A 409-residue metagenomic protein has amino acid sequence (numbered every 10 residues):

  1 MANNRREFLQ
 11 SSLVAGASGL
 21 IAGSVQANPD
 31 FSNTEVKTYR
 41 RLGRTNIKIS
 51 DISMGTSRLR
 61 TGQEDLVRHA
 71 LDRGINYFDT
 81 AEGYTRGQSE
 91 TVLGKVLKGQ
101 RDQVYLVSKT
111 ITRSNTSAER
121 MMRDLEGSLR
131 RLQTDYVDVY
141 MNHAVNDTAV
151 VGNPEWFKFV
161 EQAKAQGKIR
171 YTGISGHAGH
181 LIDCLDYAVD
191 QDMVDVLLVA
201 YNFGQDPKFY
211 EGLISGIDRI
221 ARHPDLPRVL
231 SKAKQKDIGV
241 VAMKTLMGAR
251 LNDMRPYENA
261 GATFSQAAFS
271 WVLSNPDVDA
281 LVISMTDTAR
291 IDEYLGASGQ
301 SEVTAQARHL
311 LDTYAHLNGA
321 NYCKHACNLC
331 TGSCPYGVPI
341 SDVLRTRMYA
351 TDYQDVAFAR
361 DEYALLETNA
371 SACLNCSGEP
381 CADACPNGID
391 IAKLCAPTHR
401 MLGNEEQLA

Functional and structural regions predicted by a protein language model:
M1-G16: N-terminal secretory signal peptides and thylakoid transit peptides that target proteins across membranes
R6, V145-V338, D342-R345, D352-L365 (+2 more regions): Beta/alpha (TIM)-barrel catalytic core signal, keyed to glycine-rich beta->alpha loops juxtaposed to Asp/Glu that bind
G23-I52, D72: C-terminal segment of N-terminal export signals and the immediately downstream linker at the start of the mature
L42, M54, F78, L93 (+7 more regions): Conserved, mostly hydrophobic/aromatic
V67, E90-K98, A118-L129, A149-K158 (+1 more regions): Distinct, well-ordered alpha-helical segments
Y77-V96: Glycine-rich, proline-tolerant flexible connector loops at the mouths of alpha/beta enzymes
L132-T148: Active-site groove signature of glycoside hydrolases
D352-P380, N404-A409: Short Fe-S-cluster ligation motifs
